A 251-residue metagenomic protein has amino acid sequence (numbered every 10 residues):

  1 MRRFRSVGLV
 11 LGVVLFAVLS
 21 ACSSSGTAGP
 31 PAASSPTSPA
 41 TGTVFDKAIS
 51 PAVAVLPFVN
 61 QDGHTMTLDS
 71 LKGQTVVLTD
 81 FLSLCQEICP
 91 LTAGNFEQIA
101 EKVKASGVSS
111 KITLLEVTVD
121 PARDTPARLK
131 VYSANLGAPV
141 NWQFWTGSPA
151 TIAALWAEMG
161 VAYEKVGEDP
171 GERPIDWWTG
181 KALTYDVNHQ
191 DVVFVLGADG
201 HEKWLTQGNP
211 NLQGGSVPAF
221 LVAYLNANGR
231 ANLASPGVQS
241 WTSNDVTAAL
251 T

Functional and structural regions predicted by a protein language model:
M1-L11: Bacterial N-terminal signal peptides that target proteins for export
A17-A21: C-terminal motif of bacterial Sec signal peptides marking the signal peptidase cleavage site
S23-G26: Bacterial signal peptide processing site
S35-D69, G94, E101: N-terminal "domain-start" segment that seeds a small globular fold
P51-V53, T75, V187-Q190: Short, small/polar residue-rich loop motifs at catalytic or cofactor-binding pockets
L68-F96, L115: Short active-site neighborhood of thiol/selenol oxidoreductases, capturing the structured segment around
A93-L155: Structural microenvironment flanking redox-active thiols in thiol-disulfide oxidoreductases
N141-W142, T146-N228, N232: Thiol/selenol-based redox catalytic cores and closely related redox-interacting motifs
